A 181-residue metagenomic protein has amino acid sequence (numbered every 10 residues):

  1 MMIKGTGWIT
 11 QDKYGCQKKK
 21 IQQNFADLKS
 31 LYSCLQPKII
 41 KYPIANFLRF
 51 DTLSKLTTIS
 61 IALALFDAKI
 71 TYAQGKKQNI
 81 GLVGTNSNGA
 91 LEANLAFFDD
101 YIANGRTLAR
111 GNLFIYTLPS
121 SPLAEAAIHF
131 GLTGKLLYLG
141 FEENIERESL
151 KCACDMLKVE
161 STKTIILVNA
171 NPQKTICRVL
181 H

Functional and structural regions predicted by a protein language model:
M1-H181: Conserved "HGTGT" condensation-loop signature of ketosynthase/thiolase-family condensing enzymes that catalyze
